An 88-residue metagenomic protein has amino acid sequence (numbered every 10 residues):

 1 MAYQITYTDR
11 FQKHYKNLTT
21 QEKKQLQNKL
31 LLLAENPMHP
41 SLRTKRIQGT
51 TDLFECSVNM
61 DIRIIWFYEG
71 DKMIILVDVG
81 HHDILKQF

Functional and structural regions predicted by a protein language model:
A2-D9, K13, T20, K24 (+1 more regions): Enriched for short, Lys/Arg-rich terminal
Q27-N28, A34, V77: A cross-family signal for key residues in well-ordered alpha-helices that form functional helical elements
L31-C56: A short, surface-exposed loop/turn module that caps and links secondary-structure elements
